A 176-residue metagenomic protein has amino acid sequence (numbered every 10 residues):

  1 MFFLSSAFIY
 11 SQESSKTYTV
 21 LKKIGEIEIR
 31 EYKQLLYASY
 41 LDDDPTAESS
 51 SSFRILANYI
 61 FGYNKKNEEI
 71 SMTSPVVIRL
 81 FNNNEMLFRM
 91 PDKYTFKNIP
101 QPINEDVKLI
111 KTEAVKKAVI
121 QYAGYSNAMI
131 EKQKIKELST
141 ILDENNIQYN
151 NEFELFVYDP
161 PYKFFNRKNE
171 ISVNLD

Functional and structural regions predicted by a protein language model:
M1-F2: Sec-dependent signal peptide recognition, specifically the positively charged N-region followed immediately by
S6-D176: A solvent-exposed interaction/effector surface
